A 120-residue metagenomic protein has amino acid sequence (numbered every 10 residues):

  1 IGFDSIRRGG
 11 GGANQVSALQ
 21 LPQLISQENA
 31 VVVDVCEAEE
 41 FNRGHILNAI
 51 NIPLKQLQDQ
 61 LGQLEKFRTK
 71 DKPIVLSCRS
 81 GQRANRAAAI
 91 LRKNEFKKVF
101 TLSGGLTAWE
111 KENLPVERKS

Functional and structural regions predicted by a protein language model:
I1-A30, A38-P73, Q82-S120: Rhodanese-like catalytic fold shared by cysteine-dependent sulfurtransferases and DSP/PTP-type phosphatases
V33: Conserved beta/loop motifs at nucleotide-recognition and modification sites
C78: Short cysteine clusters
